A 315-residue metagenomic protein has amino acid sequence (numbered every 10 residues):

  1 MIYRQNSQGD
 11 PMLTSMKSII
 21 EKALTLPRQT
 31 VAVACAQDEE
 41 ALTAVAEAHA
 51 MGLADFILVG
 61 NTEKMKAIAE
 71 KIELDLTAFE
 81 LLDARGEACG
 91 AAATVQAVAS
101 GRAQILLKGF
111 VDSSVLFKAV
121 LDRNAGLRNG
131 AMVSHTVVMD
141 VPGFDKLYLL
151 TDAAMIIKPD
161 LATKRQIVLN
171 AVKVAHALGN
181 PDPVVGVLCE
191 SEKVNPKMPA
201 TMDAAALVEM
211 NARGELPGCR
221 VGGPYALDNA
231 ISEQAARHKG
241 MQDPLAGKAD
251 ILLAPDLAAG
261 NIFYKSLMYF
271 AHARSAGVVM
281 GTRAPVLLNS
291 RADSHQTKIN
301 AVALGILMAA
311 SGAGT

Functional and structural regions predicted by a protein language model:
I2-L58, T62-L245, D250-T315: Anion-binding alpha/beta catalytic cores of soluble intermediary-metabolism enzymes, centered on
